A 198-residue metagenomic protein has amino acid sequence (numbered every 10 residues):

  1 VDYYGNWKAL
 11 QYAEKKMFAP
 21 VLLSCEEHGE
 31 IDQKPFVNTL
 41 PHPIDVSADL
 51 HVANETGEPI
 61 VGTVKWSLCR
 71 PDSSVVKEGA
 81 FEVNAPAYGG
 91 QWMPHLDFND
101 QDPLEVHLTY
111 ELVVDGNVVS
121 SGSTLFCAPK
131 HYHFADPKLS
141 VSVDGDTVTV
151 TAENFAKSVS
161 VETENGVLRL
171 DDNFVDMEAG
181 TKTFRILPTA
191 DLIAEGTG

Functional and structural regions predicted by a protein language model:
V1-D172, M177-R185: Carbohydrate-binding surfaces of carbohydrate-active enzymes
P188-L192: Short, charged beta-turn/beta-strand-edge "cap" motif at the junction between a beta-strand and an adjacent loop
E195-T197: Short, intrinsically disordered, charge-balanced linker/junction segments flanking boundaries in proteins
